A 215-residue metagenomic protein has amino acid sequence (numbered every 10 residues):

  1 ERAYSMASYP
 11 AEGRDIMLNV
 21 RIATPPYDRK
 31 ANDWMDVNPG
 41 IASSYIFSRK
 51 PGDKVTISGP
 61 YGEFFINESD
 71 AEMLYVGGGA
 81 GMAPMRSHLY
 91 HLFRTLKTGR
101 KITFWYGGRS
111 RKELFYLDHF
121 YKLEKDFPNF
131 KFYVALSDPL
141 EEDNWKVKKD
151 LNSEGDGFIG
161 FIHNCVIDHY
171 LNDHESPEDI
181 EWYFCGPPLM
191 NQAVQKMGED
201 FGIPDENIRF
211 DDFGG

Functional and structural regions predicted by a protein language model:
E1-P51, G108-R109, A135-P139: Ferredoxin-reductase
E1-Y4, G62-S69: Short, Lys/Arg- and Gly-enriched loop/turn segments at beta-strand edges
M6, P84-L96: Histidine-anchored nucleotide/phosphate-binding helix
D53-V55: Structural motif
F65, P84, A193-M197: Phosphate- and divalent-cation-binding pockets in alpha/beta enzyme and binding domains that engage nucleotide-derived
E72-H88: A phosphate-binding catalytic loop at a beta-strand-loop-alpha-helix junction that coordinates phosphoryl groups
R100-G215: Reductase modules of NAD(P)H-dependent flavoproteins
